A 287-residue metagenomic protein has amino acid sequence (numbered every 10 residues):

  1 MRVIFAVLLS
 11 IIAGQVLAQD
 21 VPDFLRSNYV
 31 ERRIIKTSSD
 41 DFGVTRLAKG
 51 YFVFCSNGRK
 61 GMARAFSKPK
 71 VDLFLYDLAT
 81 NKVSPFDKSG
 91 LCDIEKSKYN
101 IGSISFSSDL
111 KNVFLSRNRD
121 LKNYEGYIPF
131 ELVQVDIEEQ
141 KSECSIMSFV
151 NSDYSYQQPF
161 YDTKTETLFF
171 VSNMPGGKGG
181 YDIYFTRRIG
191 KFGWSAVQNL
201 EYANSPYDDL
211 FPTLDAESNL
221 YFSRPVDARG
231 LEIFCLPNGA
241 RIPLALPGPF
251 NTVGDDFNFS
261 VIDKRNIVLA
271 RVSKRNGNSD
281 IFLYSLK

Functional and structural regions predicted by a protein language model:
M1-I4, A18: Positively charged n-region of N-terminal signal peptides that target proteins for export
A13-G14: N-terminal signal peptide c-region/cleavage motif recognized by signal peptidases
Q19-K287: Short, conserved micro-motifs composed of acidic
